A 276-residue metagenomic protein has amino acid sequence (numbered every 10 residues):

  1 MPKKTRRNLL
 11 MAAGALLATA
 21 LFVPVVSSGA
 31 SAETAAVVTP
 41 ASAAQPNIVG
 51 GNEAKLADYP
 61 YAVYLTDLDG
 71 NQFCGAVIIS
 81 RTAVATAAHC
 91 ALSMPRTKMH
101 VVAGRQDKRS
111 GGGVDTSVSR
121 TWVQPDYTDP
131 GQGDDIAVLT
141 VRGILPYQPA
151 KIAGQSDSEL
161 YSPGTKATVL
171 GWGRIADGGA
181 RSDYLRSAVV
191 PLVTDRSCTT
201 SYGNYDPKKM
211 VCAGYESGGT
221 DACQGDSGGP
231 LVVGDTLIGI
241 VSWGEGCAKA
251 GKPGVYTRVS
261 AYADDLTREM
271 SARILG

Functional and structural regions predicted by a protein language model:
P2-A85, S93-M94, K98-R105, T121 (+2 more regions): Protease-domain processing segments flanking chymotrypsin-fold serine proteases, especially trypsin-like
P60-A62, G75-A76, P149, V211 (+2 more regions): Structural detector of coil-to-beta-strand junctions
A62-L65, V84-A85, H100, A137-V138 (+4 more regions): Structural recognition of the beta-strand scaffold that forms the well-ordered cores of secreted hydrolase catalytic
V77-I78, L160-S162, G219-V241: Catalytic nucleophile loop of clan PA
D107-G111, D115-T121, G133-G218, V259-D264: Chymotrypsin/trypsin-fold serine protease catalytic domain
G244-G276: Extracellular collagen-like Gly-X-Y triple-helix signature, i.e., selective recognition of the glycine at every third
